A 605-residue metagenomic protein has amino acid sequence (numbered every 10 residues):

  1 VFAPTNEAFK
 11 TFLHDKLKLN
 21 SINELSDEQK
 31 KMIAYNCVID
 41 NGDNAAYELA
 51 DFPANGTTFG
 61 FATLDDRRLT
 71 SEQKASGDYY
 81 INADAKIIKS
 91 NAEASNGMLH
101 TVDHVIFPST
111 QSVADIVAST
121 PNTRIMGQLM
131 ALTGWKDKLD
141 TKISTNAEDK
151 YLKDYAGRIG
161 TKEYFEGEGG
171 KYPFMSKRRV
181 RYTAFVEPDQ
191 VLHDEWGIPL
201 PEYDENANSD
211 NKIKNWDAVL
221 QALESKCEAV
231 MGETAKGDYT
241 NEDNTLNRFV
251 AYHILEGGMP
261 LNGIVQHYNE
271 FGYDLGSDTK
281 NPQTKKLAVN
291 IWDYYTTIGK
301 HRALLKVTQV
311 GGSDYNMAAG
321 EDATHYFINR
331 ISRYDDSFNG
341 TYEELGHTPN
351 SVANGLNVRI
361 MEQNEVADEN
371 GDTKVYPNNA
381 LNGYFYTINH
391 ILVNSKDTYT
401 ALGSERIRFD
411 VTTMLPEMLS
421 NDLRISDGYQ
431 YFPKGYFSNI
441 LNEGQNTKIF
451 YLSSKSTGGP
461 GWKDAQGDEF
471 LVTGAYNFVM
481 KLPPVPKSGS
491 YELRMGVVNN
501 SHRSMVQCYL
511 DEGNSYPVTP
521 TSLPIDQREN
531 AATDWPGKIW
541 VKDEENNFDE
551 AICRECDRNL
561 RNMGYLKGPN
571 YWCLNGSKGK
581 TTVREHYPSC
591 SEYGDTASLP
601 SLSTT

Functional and structural regions predicted by a protein language model:
V1-T605: Mature, structured domains of secreted/extracytosolic soluble proteins
